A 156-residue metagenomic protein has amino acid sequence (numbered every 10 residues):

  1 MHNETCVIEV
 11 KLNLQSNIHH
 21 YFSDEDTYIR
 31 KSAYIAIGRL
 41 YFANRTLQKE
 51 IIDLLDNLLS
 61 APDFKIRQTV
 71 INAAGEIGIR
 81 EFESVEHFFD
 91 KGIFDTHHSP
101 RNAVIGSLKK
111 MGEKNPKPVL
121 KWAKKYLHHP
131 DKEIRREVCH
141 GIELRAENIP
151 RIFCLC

Functional and structural regions predicted by a protein language model:
M1-E9, K31-R45, R67-R80, S99-K114 (+1 more regions): Structural detector for internal amphipathic alpha-helices that build alpha-solenoid repeat scaffolds
H2, H19-H20, H87, H97-H98 (+2 more regions): Histidine (H) residue identity feature
I8-Y21, F42-L58, I79-G92, K114-Y126 (+1 more regions): Amphipathic alpha-helical scaffolding segments comprising HEAT/armadillo-like alpha-solenoid repeats
Q15, R30, Y34, I52-D56 (+2 more regions): Generic internal hydrophobic packing segments that stabilize the cores of diverse globular domains
Q15-D26, A36, L40, A73: Alpha-solenoid helical-repeat scaffolds
E25-D26, P62-D63, T96-H97, P130-D131: Short inter-helical turns and helix N-cap capping residues of alpha-solenoid HEAT/ARM repeat scaffolds
